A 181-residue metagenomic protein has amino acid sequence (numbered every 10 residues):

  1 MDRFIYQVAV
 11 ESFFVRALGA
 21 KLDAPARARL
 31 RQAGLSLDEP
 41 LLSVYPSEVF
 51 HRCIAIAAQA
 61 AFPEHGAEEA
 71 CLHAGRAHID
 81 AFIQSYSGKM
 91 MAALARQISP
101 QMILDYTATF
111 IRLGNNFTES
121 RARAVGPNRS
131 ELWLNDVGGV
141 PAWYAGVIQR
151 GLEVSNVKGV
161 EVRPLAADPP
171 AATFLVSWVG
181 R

Functional and structural regions predicted by a protein language model:
M1-H65: N-terminal leader/assembly segments
M1-V15, G19, R112-A145, L152-R181: Short terminal or interdomain "cap/linker" segment that borders an active site or interface and mediates
L22-S36, E68-H73, R123, V160-D168: Short alpha-helical "patches" and their helix-cap loops
Q32-L41, I79-A81, P169-W178: Short, mixed-charge aromatic SLiMs
E39-W143, P164: Amphipathic interaction/junction segments at domain boundaries or subunit interfaces
